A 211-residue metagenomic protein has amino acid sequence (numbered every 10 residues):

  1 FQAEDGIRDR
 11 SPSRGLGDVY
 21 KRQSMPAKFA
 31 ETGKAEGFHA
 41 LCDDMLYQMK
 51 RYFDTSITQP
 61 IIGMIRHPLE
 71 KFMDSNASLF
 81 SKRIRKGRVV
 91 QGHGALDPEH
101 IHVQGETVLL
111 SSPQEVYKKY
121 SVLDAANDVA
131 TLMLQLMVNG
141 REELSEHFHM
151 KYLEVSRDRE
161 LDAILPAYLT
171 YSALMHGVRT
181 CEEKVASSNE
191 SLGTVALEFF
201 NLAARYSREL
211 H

Functional and structural regions predicted by a protein language model:
F1-Q23: Single conserved hydrophobic/aromatic residue that forms the stacking wall/gate of nucleotide- or nucleobase-binding
R8, R14, K28-A35, N139: Short, polar/flexible loop-turn hinges at active-site or ligand-entry regions and domain interfaces
K21-M64, I84, R88-V89, A163-T170: A cross-family kinase active-site recognition segment
E36, P60, Y117-L123, L136-N139 (+1 more regions): Alpha-helix capping and helix-loop boundary segments enriched in small/acidic/polar residues
R51-Q91, E198-L210: An alpha-helical support segment within catalytic cores of ATP-dependent transferases
A77-A125, H211: Active-site acidic catalytic loop and adjacent metal/ATP-binding pocket of ATP-dependent phosphoryl transfer enzymes
V122-S156, Y171-S188: Active-site activation/catalytic loop segments of kinase-like enzymes and analogous catalytic loops in related
V178-H211: ATP/Mg2+ or Mg2+-diphosphate-binding catalytic cores that bind nucleotide phosphates or diphosphates via glycine-rich
